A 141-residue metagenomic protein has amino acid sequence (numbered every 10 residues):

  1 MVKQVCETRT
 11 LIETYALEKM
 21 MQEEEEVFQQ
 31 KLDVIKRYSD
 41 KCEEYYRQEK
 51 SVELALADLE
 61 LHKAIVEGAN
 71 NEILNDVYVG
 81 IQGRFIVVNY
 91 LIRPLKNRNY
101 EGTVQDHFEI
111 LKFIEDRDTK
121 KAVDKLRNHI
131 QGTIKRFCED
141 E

Functional and structural regions predicted by a protein language model:
M1, E24-K31, R47-L54, N70 (+3 more regions): Residue-level recognition of alpha-helical structural elements
M1-E24, L59-N97, T133: Hydrophobic, amphipathic alpha-helical faces that serve as interaction scaffolds
V5, K31-I35, L54, D58 (+5 more regions): Hydrophobic packing residues in well-ordered alpha-helices of helical domains and bundles
I12-E44: Amphipathic alpha-helical dimerization/coiled-coil segments that flank or bridge DNA-binding/regulatory modules
K36-E43, Q48, G83-E141: C-terminal all-alpha effector/ligand-binding and dimerization domain of prokaryotic HTH-type transcriptional repressors
